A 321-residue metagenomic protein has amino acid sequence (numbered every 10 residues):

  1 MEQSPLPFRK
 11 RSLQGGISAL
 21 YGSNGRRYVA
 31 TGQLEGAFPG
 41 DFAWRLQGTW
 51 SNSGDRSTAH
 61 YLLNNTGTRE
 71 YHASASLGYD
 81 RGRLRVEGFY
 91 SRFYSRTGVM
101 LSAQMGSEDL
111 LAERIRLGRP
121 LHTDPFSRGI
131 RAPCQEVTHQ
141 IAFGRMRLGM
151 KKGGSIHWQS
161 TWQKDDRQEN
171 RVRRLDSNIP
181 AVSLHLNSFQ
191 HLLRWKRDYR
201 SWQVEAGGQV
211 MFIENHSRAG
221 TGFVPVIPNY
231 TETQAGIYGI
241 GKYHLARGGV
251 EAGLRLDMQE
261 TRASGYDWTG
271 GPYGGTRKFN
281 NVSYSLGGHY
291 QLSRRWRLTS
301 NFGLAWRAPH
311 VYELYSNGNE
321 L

Functional and structural regions predicted by a protein language model:
M1-L321: Outer-membrane beta-barrel proteins, especially TonB-dependent receptors
